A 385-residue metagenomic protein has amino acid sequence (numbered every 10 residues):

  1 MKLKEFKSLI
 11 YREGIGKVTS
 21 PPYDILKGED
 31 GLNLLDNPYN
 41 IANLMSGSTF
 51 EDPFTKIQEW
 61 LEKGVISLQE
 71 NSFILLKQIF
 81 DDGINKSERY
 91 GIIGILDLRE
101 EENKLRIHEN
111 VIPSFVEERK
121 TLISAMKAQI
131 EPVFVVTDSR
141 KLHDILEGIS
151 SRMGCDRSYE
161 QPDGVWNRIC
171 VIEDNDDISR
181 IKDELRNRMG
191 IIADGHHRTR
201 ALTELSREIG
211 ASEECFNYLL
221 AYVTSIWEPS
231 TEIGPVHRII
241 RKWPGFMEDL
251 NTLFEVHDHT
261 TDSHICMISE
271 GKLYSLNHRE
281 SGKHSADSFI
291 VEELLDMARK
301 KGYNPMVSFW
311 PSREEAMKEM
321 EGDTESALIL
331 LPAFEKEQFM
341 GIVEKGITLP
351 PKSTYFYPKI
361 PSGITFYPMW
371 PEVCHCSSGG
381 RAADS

Functional and structural regions predicted by a protein language model:
M1-C376, D384-S385: Surface-exposed, charge/polar-rich loops and edge strands
